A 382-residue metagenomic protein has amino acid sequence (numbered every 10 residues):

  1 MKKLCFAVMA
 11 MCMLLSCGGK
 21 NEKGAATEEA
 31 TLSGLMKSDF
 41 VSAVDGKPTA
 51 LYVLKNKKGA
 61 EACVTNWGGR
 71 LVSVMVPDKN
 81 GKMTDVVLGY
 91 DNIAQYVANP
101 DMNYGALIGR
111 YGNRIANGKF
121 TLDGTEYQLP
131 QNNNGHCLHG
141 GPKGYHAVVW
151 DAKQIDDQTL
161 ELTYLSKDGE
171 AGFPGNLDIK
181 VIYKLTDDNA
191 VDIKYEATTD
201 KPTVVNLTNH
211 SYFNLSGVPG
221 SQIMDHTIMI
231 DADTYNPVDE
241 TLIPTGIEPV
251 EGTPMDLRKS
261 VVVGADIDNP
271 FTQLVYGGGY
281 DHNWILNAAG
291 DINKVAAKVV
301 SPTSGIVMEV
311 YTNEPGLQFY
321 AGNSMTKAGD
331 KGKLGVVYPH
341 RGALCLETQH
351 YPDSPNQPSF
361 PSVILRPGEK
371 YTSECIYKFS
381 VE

Functional and structural regions predicted by a protein language model:
M1-L4, G19: Positively charged n-region of N-terminal signal peptides that target proteins for export
C5-A10: Sec-dependent signal peptide hydrophobic core
M13-S16: C-terminal motif of bacterial Sec signal peptides marking the signal peptidase cleavage site
G18-A60, N66-E382: An exposed, glycine/acidic-rich loop-and-rim segment of catalytic or binding clefts
